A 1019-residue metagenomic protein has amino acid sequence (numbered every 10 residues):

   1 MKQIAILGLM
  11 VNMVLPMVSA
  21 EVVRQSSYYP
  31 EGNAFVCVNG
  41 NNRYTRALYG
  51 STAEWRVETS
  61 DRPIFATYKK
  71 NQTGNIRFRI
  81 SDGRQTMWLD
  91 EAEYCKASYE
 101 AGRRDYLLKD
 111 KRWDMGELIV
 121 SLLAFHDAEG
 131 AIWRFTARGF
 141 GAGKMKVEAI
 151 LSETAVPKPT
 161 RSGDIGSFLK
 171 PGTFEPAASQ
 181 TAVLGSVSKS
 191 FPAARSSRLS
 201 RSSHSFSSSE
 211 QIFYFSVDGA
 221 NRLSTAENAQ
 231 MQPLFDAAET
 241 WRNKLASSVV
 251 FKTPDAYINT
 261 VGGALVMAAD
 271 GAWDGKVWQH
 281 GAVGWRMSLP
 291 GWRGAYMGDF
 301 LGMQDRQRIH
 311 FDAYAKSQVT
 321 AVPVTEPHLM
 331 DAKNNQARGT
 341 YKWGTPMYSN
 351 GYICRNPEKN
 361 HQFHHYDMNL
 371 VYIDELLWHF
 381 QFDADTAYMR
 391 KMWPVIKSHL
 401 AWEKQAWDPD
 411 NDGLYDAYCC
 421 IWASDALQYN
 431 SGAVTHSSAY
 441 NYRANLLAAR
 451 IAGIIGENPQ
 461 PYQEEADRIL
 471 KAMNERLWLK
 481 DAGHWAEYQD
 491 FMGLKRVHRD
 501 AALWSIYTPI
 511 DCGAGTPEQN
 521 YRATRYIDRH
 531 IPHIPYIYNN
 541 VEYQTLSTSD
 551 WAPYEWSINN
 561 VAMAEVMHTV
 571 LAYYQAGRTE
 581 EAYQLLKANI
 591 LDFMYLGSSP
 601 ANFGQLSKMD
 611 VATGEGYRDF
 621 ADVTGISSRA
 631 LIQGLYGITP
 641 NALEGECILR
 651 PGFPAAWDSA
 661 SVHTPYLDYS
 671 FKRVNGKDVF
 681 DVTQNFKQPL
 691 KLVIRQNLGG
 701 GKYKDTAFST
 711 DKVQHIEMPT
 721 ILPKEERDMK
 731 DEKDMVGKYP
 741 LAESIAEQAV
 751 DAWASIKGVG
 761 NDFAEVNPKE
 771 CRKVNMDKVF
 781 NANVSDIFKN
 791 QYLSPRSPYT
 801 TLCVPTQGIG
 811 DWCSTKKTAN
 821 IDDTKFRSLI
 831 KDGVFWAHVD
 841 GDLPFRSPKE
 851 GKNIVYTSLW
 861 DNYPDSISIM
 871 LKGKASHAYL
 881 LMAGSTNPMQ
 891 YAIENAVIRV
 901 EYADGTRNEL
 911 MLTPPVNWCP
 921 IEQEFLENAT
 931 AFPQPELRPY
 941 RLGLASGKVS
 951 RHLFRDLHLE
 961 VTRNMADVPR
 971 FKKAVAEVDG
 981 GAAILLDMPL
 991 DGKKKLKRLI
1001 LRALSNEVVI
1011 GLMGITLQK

Functional and structural regions predicted by a protein language model:
S19-M87, G262, Y583-L586, I745 (+1 more regions): Beta-strand-rich N-terminal accessory domains
S19-S27, W113, E117-L118, F125-I132 (+9 more regions): Acidic/polar, glycine-enriched structural segments that form the non-catalytic walls/loops of the carbohydrate-binding
V22-L108, F235-V249, P254, G634-N641 (+1 more regions): An extended acidic
V22-N71, R286, Y352, H364 (+7 more regions): C-terminal capping/lid segments that line or modulate ligand- or cofactor-binding pockets
K70-G74, I80-H126, H568-A749: Non-catalytic C-terminal accessory modules of carbohydrate-active enzymes
T240-K391, V497-C512, N520-Y521, E542-A576 (+2 more regions): Substrate-binding groove/exosite segments of carbohydrate-active enzymes
T325-P327, D408-A423, N430-H436, Y440-D528 (+7 more regions): Catalytic cores of carbohydrate-active enzymes
P740-K1019: N-terminal/edge-of-domain interface segments
